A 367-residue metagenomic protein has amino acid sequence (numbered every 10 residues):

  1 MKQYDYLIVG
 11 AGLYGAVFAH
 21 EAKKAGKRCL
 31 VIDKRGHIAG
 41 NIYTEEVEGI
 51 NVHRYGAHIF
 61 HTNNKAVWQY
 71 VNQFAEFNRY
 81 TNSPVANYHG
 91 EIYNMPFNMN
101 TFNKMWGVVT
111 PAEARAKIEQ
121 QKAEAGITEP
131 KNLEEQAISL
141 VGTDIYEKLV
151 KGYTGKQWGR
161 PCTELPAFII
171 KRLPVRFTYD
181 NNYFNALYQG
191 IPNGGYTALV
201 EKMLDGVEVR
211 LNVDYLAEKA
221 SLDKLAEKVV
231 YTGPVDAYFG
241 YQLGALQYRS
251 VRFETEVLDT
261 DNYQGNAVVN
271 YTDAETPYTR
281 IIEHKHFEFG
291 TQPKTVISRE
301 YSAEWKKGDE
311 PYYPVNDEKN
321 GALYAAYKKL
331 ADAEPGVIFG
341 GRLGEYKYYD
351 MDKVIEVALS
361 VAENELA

Functional and structural regions predicted by a protein language model:
Y4, G26, V207, L225-E227 (+1 more regions): Short, well-ordered alpha-helix to beta-strand connector turns
Y4-V31, A362, L366: N-terminal Rossmann-like FAD-binding beta1-loop-alpha1 element of flavoenzymes
H20-E48: Glycine-rich FAD pyrophosphate-binding loop
G40-N41, N94-M95, Y146, Q157-C162 (+5 more regions): Short catalytic/ligand-binding loop motif for oxyanion handling, primarily in non-cytosolic enzymes, centered on
E48-A123: Dinucleotide-binding Rossmann-like beta1-alpha1 core, especially the glycine-rich loop that anchors the ADP
H89-Y93, M99-K228, T232, D236-F239: Active-site/ligand-binding neighborhood in enzyme catalytic cores
L216-L330: Mid-domain catalytic core of redox enzymes that form a hydrophobic substrate pocket/lid adjacent to a catalytic redox
E310-A367: C-terminal catalytic lobe of FAD-dependent flavoproteins
